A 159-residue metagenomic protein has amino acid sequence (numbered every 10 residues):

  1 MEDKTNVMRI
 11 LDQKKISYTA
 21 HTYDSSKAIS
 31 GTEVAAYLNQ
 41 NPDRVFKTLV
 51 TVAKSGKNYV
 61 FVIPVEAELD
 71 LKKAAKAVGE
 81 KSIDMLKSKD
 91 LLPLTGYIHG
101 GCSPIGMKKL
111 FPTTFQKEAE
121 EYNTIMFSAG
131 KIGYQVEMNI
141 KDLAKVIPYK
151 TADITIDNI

Functional and structural regions predicted by a protein language model:
M1-I159: Extended, low-hydrophobicity, polar/charged segments
